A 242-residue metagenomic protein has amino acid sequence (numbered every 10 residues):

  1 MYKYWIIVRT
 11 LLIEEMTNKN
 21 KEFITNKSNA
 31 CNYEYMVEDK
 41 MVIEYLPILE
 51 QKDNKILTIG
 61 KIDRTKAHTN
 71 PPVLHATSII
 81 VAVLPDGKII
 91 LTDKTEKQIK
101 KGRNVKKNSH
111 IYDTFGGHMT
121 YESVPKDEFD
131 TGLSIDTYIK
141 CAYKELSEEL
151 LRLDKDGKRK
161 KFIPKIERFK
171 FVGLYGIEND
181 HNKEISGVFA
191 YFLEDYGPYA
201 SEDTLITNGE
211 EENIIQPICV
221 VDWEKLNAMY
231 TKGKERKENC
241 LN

Functional and structural regions predicted by a protein language model:
M1-T17: N-terminal amphipathic/basic-hydrophobic helices that include classical n-h-c signal peptides and signal-anchor
W5, N26-I79, P85, K97-Q98: Acidic, metal-coordinating catalytic segment for phosphate/diphosphate chemistry, firing primarily on the Nudix
I7-R9, M36, I80, F189-D195: Short beta-strand element of the conserved SAM-dependent methyltransferase core
L12-I13, T17-T25, R64, N108-G117 (+2 more regions): Nudix hydrolase/Nudix homology domain
E34, E44, E145-E149, E184 (+2 more regions): Acidic-residue sensor for enzyme active/binding pockets
N54-I62, G87-K94, P198-N208: Short, well-ordered strand-loop elements centered on a beta-strand within folded domains, enriched for acidic residues
H68-L84, K88-E145, R152: Conserved Nudix-box catalytic region and its N-terminal flanking loop in Nudix hydrolases and closely related
K155-F171: A short coil-to-beta-strand element that immediately follows conserved catalytic motifs
